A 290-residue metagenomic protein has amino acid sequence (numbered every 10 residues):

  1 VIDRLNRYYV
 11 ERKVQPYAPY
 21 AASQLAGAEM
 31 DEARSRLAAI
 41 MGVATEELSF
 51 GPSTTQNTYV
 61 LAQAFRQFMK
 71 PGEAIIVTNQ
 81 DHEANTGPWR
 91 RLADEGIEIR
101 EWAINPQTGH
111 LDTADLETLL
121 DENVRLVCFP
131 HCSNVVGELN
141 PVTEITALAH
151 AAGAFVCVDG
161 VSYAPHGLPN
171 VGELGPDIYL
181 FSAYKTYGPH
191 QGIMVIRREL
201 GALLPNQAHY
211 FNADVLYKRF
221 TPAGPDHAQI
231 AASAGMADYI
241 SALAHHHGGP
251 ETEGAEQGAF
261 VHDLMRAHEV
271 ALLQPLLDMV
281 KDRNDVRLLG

Functional and structural regions predicted by a protein language model:
V1-G290: Pyridoxal 5′-phosphate
